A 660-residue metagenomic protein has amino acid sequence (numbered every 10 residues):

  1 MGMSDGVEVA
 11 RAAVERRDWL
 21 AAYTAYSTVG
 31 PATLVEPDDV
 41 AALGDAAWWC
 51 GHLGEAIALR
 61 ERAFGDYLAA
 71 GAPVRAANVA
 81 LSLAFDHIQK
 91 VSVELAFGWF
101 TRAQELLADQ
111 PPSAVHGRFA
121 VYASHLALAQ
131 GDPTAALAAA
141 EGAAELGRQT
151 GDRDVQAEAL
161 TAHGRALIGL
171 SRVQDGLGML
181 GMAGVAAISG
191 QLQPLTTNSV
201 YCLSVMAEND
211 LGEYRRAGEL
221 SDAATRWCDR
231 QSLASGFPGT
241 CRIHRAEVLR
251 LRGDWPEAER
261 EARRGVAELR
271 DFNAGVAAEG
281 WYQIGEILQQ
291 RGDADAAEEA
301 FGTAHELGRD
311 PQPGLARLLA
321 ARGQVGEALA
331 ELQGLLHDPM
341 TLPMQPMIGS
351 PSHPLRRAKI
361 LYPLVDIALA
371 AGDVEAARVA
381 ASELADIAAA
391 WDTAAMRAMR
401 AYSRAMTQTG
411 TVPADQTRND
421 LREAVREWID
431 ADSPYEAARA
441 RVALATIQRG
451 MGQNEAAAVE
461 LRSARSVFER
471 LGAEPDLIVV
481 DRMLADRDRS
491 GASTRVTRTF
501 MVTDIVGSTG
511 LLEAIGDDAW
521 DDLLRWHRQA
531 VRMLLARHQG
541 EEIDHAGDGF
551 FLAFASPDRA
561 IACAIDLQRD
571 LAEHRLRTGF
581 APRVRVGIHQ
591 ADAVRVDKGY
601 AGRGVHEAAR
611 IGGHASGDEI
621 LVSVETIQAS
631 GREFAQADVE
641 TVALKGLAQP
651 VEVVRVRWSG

Functional and structural regions predicted by a protein language model:
M1, T341-P346, D386, L477-F500 (+1 more regions): Intrinsically disordered or compositionally simple regulatory linkers and C-terminal tails in signal-transduction
M3, P37, A157, A278 (+1 more regions): Helix-start (N-cap) detector for alpha-helical repeat units in TPR-like alpha-solenoids, especially tetratricopeptide
S4-T28, A32, W49: Alpha-helical segment of the N-proximal tetratricopeptide repeat
D5-A12, P37-C50, E61-G65, R75-K90 (+3 more regions): Non-membrane alpha-helical segments in proteins
A10-Y23, G65, N78, W99-L107 (+6 more regions): Helix-coil-helix junctions within alpha-helical repeat/solenoid scaffolds
T28-A47, A69-R75, R470-E474: Short, charge-rich amphipathic alpha-helical segments embedded in non-transmembrane helical bundles/solenoids
G491-C563, D570: Catalytic NTP-binding/metal-coordinating core of nucleotidyl cyclase/transferase enzymes
R532, F551-G660: Catalytic beta-strand-to-alpha-helix segment of the class III nucleotidyl cyclase homology domain
